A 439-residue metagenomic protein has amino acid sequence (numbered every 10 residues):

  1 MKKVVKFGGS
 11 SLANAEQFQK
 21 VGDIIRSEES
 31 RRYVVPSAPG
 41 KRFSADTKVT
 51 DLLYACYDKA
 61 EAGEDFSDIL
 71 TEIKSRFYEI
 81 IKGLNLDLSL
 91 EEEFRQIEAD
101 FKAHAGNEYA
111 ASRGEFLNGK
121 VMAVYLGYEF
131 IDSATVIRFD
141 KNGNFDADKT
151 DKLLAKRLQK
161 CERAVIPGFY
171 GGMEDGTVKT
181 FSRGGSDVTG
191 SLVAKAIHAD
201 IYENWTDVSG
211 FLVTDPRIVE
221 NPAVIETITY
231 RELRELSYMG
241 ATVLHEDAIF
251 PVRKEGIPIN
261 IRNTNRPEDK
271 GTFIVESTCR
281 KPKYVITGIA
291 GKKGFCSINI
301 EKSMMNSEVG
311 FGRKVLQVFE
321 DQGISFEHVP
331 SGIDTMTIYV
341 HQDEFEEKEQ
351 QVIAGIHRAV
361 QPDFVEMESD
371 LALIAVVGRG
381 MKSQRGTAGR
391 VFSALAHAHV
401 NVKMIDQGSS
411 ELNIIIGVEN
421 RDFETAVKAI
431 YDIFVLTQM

Functional and structural regions predicted by a protein language model:
M1-L244, I249, H341, G417-E419 (+1 more regions): Nucleotide/pyrophosphate-binding catalytic subdomain
K2-K3, R31-V34, Y128-E129, E162-V165 (+13 more regions): Structural motif
P39-G40, V208-G210, I259, N263-E268 (+3 more regions): Glycine-rich beta-alpha junction loops
K41, I137-F139, G210-F211, P267-D269 (+2 more regions): Short secondary-structure capping/turn micro-motifs that flank functional sites
L244-E246, E255, R262-T272, E346-Q350: Surface-exposed amphipathic alpha-helical tracts and adjacent flexible/coil segments at the periphery of soluble enzymes
K270-M439: A conserved regulatory-domain signal marking ACT and ACT-like small-molecule sensing domains and adjacent regulatory
